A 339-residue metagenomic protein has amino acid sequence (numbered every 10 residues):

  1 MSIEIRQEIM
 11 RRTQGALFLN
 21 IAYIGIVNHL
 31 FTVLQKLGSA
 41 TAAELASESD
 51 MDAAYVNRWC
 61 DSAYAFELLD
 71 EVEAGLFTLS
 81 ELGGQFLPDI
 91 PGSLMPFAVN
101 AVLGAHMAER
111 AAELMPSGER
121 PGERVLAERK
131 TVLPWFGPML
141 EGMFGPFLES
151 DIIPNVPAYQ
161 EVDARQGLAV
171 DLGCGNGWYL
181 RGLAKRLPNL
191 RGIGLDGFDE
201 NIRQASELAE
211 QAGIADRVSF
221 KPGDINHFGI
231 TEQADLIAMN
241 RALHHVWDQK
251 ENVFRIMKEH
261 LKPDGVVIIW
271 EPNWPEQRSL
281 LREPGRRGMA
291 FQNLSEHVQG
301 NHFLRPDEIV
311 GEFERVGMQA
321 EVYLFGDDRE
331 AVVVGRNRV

Functional and structural regions predicted by a protein language model:
R12, S62-F66, D70-Q166: Conserved Class I S-adenosyl-L-methionine-dependent methyltransferase catalytic core
R165-G175: Conserved class I S-adenosyl-L-methionine
N176-P188: Conserved SAM-binding loop of SAM-dependent methyltransferases across substrates and taxa, primarily the Class I
F198: Conserved SAM/SAH-binding beta-strand->alpha-helix loop
N226-I237: A short acidic, Gly/Pro-enriched loop at the edge of an enzyme's catalytic core that lines a small-molecule cofactor
D235-Q249: A short SAM/SAH-binding and catalytic strip from SAM-dependent methyltransferases
E251-P263: A short glycine-rich, Lys/Arg-flanked "PGG" loop and its adjoining helix->strand segment in the class I
I268-V316, E321-Y323: C-terminal alpha-helical "lid/dimerization" subdomain adjacent to the S-adenosyl-L-methionine
